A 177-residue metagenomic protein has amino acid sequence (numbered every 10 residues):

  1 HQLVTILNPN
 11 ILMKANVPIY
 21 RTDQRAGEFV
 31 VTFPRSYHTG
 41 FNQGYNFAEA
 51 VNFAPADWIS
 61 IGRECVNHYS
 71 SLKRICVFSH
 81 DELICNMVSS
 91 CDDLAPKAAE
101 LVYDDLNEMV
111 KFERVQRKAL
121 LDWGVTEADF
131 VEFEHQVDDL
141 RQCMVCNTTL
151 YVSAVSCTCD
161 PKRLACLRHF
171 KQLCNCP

Functional and structural regions predicted by a protein language model:
H1-F29, S36-D104, M109, E113-A128: Active-site region of the double-stranded beta-helix
P18, Q24-A26, F130-L140, Y151 (+1 more regions): Intrinsic disorder
V30, R141-P177: Cys/His-rich Zn2+-coordinating "finger/knuckle" modules used by eukaryotic regulatory proteins
L121-Q136, C143-C146: Short, intrinsically disordered linker segments that flank or connect zinc-binding domains
